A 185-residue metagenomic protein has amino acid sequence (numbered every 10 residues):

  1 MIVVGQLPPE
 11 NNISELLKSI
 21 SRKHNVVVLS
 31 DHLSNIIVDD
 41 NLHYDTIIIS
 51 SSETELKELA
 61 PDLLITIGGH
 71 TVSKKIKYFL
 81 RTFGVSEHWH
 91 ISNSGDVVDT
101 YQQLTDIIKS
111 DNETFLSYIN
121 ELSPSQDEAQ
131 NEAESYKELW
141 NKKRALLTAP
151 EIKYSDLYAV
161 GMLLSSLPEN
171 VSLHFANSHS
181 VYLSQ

Functional and structural regions predicted by a protein language model:
V4-W89: Glycine-rich, anion-gripping cofactor-binding loops and their flanking helix/strand elements in enzyme active sites
N11-N12, K74-K75, Y118, M162 (+1 more regions): Phosphate- and divalent-cation-binding pockets in alpha/beta enzyme and binding domains that engage nucleotide-derived
H32-L42, G95-Q103, S184-Q185: Short loop/helix-cap segments at secondary-structure boundaries that form the rim of catalytic
L80-V181: Phosphate/pyrophosphate-binding active-site segments
